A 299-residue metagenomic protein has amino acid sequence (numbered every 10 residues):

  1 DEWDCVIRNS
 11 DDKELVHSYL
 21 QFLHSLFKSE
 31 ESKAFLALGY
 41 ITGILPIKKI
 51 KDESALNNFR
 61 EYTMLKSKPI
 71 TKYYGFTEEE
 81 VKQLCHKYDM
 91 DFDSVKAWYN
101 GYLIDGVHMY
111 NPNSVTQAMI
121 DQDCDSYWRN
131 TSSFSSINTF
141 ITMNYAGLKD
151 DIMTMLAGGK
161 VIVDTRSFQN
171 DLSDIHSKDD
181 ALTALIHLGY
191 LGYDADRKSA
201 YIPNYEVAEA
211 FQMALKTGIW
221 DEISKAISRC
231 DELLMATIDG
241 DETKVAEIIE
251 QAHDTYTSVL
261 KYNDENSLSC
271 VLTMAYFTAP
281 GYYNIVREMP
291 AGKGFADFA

Functional and structural regions predicted by a protein language model:
D1-N266, T278-V286: Phosphate-binding site recognition
L185, L272, F298: Hydrophobic, well-ordered secondary-structure elements that form the walls of internal hydrophobic environments
P280-A299: Active-site metal-binding core of divalent-cation-utilizing nuclease and nuclease-like domains
